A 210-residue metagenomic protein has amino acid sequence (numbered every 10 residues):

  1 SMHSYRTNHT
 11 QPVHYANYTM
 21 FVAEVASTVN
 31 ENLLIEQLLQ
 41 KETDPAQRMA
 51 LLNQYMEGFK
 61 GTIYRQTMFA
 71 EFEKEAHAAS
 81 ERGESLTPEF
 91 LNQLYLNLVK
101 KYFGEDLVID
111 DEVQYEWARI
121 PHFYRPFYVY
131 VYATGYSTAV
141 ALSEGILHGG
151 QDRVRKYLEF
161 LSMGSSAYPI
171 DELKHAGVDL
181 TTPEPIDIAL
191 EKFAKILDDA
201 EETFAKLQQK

Functional and structural regions predicted by a protein language model:
S1-P12: Catalytic Zn2+-binding segment of zinc metalloproteases
H3-Y5, F21, V29-N32, Q37-Q40 (+2 more regions): C-terminal, non-catalytic "cap/extension" segments appended to globular domains
T10-Y18, L51-G58, H77-A79, G83: Short beta-alpha connecting loops at secondary-structure transitions that line or flank enzyme active sites
